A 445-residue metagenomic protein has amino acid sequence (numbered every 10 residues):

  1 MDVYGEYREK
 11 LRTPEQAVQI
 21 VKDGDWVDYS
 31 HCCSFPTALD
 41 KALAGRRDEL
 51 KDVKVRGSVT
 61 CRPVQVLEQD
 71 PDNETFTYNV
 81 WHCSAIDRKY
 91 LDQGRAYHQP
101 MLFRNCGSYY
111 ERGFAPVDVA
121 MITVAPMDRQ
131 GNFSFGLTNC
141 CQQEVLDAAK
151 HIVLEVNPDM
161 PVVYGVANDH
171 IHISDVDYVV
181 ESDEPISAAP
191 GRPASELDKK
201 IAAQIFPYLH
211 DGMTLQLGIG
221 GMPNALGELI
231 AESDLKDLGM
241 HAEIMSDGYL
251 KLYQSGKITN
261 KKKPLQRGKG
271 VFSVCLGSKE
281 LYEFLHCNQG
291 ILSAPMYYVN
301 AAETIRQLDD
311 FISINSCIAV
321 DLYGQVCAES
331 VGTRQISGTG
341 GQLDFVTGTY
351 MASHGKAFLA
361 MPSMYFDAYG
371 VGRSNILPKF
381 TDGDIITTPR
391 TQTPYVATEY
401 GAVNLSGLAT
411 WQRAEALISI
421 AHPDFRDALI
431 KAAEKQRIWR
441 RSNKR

Functional and structural regions predicted by a protein language model:
M1-R445: Conserved alpha/beta enzyme-core scaffold
